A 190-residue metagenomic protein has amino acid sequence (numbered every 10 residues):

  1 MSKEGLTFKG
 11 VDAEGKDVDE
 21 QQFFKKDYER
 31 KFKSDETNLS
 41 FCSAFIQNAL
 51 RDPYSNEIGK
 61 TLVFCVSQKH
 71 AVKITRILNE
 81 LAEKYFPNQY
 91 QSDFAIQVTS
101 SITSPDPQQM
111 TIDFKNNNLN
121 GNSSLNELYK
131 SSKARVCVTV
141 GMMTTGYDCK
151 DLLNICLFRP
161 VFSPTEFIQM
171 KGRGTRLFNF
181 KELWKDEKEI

Functional and structural regions predicted by a protein language model:
M1-G59: Interdomain helical connector at the RecA1-RecA2 junction of SF1/SF2 helicase-like NTPases
D27, K31, F64-Q68, V136 (+1 more regions): Hydrophobic alpha-helical scaffolding
R30-S43, H70-V72, T103-P107, S131: Phosphate/oxyanion-binding active-site loops and adjacent basic polyanion-contact surfaces
S40-A49, V72-E83, K115, N154 (+1 more regions): Short, well-ordered amphipathic alpha-helices
F45-P53, A82, N118, V138-T144: Structural motif corresponding to the C-terminal cap of alpha-helices
E57-T61, K133-R135: Pre-Walker A (Motif I) flank of P-loop NTPase domains
C65-T99: Conserved helicase motor "Helicase C" RecA-like lobe of SF1/SF2 P-loop NTPases
I96-I190: Conserved RecA-like P-loop NTPase helicase motor core
